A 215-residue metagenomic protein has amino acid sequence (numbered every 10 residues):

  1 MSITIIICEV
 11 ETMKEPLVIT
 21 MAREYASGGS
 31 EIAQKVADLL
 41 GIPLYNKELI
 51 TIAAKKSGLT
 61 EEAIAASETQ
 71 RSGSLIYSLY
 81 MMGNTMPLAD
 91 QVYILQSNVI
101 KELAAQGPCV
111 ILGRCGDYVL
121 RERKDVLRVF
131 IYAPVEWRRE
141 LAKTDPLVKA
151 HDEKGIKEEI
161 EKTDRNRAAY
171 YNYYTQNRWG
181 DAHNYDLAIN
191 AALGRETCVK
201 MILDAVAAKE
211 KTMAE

Functional and structural regions predicted by a protein language model:
M1-T12: Short, Lys/Arg-enriched N-terminal segments with co-localized hydrophobic residues within the first ~10-30 amino acids
E15-I19: Pre-Walker A (Motif I) flank of P-loop NTPase domains
M21-Q34: Glycine-rich phosphate-binding P-loop
P43-A54: Short beta-strand-centered segment that lines the nucleotide-binding/catalytic pocket of NTP-utilizing
A53-P108: ATP-dependent small-molecule kinase phosphotransfer cores that center on conserved nucleotide phosphate-binding segments
Q70-L79, H151-E196: Small-molecule kinase domains that catalyze NTP-dependent phosphoryl transfer to phosphate-bearing small molecules
L103-Q106, G116-R123, V129: RNA pseudouridine synthases
E122-K143, E153-E161: Conserved phosphate-donor/acceptor-positioning beta-strand/loop module used by diverse small-molecule
